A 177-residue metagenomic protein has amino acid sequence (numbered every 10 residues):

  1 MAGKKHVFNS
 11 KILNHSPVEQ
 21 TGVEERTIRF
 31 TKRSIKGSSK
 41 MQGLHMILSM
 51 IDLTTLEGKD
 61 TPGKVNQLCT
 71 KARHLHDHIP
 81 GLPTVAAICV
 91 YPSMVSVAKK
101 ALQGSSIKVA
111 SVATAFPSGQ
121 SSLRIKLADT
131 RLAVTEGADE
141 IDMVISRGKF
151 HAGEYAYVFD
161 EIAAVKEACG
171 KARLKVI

Functional and structural regions predicted by a protein language model:
M1-S49: Charged, compositionally biased N-terminal leader segments and the immediate start of the first structured element
V18, Q42, K59-Q67, C89 (+3 more regions): Conserved active-site and cofactor/substrate-binding residues in soluble primary-metabolism enzymes
F30, S34, M50-P62, A110-L127 (+1 more regions): Active-site mouth loops of central-metabolism enzymes
S34, L56, T70, D139-E140: ATP-dependent carboxylate/acyl-activation modules
M46-T54, A86-V90, V109-T114, I141-M143 (+1 more regions): Hydrophobic faces of well-ordered beta-strands that scaffold small-molecule active sites in alpha/beta enzyme cores
E57-L75, I79-A113, Q120-S121: Conserved alpha/beta-domain cores
P92-A115, G153-K175: Alpha-helix-loop-beta-strand connector modules within alpha/beta enzyme cores
I125-I177: Hydrophobic, well-structured mid-protein blocks that either form specific transmembrane helices
